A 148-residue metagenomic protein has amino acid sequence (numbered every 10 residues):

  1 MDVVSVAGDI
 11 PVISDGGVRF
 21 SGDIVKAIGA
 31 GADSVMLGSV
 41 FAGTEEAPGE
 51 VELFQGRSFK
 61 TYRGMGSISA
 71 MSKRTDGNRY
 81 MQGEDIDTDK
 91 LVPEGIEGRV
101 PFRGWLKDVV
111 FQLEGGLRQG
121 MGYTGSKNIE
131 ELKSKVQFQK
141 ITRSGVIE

Functional and structural regions predicted by a protein language model:
M1-S14, R19-E148: Alpha/beta catalytic cores of nucleotide-metabolism and tRNA/nucleoside-modifying enzymes
